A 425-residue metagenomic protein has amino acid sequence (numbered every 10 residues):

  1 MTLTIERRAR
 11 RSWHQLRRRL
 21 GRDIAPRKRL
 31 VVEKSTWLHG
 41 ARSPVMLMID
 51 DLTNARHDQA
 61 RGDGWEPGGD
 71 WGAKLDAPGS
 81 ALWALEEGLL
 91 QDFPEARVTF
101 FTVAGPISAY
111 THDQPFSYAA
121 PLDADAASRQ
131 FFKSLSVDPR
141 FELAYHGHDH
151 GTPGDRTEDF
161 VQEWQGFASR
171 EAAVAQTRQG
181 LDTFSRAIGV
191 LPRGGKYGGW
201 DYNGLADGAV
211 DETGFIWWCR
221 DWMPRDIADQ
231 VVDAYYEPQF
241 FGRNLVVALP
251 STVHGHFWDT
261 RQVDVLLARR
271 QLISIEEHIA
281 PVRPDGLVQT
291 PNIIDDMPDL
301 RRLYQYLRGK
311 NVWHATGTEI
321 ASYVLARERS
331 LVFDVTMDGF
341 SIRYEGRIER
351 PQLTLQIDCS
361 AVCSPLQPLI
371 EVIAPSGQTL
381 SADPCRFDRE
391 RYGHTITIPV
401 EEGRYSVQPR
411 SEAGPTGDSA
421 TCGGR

Functional and structural regions predicted by a protein language model:
T2-H39, M46, L52, A119-A124 (+4 more regions): Active-site-adjacent pocket scaffolds in enzyme catalytic domains
H14-D138: Active-site beta->alpha N-cap acidic-glycine motif
R29, W37, W217-M223, A228-Q230 (+2 more regions): C-terminal domain-boundary segment and adjacent tail
M48, A144, H314: Generic enzyme active-site microenvironment
A55-D76, E158-A168, G286-T290, D295-R301: A solvent-exposed, charged loop/short amphipathic helix patch at secondary-structure junctions
W83-E87, R129-K133, V174-D182, D207 (+2 more regions): Generic structural signal for well-ordered alpha-helices, preferentially at hydrophobic/aromatic core positions
P94-N203, D226, R270-R283: Metal-dependent polysaccharide deacetylase catalytic core of the NodB/CE4 family, i.e., the active-site-bearing domain
E328-R425: C-terminal beta-sandwich/jelly-roll accessory domains of carbohydrate-active enzymes
